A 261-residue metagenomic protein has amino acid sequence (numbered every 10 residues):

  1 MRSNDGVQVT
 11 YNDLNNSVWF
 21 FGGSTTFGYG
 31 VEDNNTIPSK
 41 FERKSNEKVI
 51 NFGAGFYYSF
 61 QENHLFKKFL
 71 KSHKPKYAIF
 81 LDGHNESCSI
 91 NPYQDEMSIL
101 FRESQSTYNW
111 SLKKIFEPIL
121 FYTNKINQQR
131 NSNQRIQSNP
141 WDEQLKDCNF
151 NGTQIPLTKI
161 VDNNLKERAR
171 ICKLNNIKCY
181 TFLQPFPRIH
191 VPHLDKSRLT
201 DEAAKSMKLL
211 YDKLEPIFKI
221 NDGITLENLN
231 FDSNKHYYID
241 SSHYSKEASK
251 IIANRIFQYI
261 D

Functional and structural regions predicted by a protein language model:
M1-R43, N230-K235: Membrane/wall-proximal cationic-aromatic binding patches
V18, T25-S111: Conserved SGNH/GDSL esterase-like catalytic core that processes O-acyl groups on lipids and polysaccharides
V31-N35, F56, F60, G152-D162 (+2 more regions): Soluble non-cytosolic domains of exported or imported proteins
P38, E42, N63-K67, T158 (+4 more regions): Extracytoplasmic/secreted envelope proteins and their assembly/folding machinery, especially bacterial periplasmic
R43, K173, K219: Anion (oxyanion) recognition and catalysis
N51-G55, L183, T225-E227: Residue-level recognition of beta-strand->loop/alpha-helix junctions
G83-P216, F231-K235: Serine-dependent acyl-ester chemistry module
V161, L214-G223, Y237-D261: Histidine-centered active-site loop/cap adjacent to the catalytic His in serine esterases/O-acetyl transfer systems
